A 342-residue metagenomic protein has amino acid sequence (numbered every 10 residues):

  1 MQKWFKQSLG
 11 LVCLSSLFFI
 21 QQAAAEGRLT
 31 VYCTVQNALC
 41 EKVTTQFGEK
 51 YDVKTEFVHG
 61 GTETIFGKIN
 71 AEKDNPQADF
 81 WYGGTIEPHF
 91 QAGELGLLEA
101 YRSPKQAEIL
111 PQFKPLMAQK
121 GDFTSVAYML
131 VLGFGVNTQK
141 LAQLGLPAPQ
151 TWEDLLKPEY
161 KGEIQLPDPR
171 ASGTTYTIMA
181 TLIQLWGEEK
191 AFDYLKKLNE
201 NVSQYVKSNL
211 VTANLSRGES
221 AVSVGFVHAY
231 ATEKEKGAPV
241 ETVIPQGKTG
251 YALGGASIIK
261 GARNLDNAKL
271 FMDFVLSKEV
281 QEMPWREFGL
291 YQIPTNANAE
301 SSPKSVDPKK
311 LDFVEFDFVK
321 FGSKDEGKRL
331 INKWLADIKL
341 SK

Functional and structural regions predicted by a protein language model:
S8-F19: Bacterial N-terminal signal peptides
F19-A25: Sec/Tat signal peptide C-region and signal peptidase I cleavage site
A25-Q91: Early extracytoplasmic/lumenal segment of secretory-pathway proteins
T34, A38-E41, Q77-E219: Extracytoplasmic ligand-binding site segments that recognize negatively charged/polar headgroups
E87-Q91, A221-P239: A ligand-binding cleft/hinge motif common to bilobed small-molecule-binding domains
Y194-L198, S203-Y205, K236-K260, A297-N298: Periplasmic-binding protein-like
I259-F318: Mature extracytoplasmic/periplasmic domains
S301-K342: Extracellular/periplasmic bilobal clamshell ligand-binding domains
